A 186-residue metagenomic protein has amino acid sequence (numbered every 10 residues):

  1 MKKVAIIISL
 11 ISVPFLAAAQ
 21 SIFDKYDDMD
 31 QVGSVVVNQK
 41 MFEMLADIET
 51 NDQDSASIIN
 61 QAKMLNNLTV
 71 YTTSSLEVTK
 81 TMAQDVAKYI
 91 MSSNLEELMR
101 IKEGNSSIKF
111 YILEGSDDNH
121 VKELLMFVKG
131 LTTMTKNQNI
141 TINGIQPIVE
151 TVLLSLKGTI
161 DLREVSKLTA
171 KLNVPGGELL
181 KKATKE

Functional and structural regions predicted by a protein language model:
M1-K25: Bacterial Sec-dependent N-terminal signal peptides
A19-Q20, A83, L162-V165: Alpha-helix initiation and N-capping motif
D24-V86: Early exported N-terminus immediately downstream of N-terminal targeting peptides
K40, T73-S75, L113-S116, F127-T132 (+1 more regions): Solvent-exposed coil/turn segments that connect beta secondary-structure elements in extracytoplasmic/periplasmic
L68-T72, M126, V152-L154: Short cationic amphipathic helices and targeting signals
Q84-V152: Surface-exposed, polar helix/loop patches in the mature regions of secreted/periplasmic/lumenal proteins that form
E150-E186: C-terminal partner/receptor-binding element of secreted or periplasmic proteins
